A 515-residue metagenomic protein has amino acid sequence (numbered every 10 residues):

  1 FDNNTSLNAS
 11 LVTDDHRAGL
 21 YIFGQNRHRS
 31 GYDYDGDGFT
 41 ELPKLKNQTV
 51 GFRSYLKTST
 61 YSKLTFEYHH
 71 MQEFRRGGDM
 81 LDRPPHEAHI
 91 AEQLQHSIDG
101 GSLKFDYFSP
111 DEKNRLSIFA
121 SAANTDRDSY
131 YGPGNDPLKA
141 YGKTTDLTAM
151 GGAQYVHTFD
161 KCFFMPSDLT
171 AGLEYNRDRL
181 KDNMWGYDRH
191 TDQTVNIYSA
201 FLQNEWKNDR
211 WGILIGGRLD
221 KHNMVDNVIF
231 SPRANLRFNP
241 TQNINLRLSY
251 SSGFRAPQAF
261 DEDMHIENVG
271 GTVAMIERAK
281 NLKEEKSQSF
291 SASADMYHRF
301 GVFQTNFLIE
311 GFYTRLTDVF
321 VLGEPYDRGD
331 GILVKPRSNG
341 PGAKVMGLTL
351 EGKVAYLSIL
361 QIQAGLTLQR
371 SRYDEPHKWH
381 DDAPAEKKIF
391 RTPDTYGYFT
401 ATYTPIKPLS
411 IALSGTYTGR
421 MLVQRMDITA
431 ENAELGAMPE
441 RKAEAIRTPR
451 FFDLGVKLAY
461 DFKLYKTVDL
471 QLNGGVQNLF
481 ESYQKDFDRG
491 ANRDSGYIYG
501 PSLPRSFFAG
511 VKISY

Functional and structural regions predicted by a protein language model:
F1, I22-H28, F66-H70, I118-N124 (+10 more regions): Transmembrane beta-barrel strands of outer-membrane/channel proteins
F1-G36, P43-V50, Y61, T467: Outer-membrane beta-barrel translocator/receptor signature
H16, R115-Y131, R247, N281-S338 (+2 more regions): Membrane-embedded beta-barrel scaffold of Gram-negative outer-membrane proteins
R29-T49, K57-L116, A122-D146: Flexible loop and strand-edge segments within Gram-negative outer membrane beta-barrel domains
S59, F164-D168, E174, N183-R315 (+3 more regions): Structural signature of Gram-negative outer-membrane beta-barrels, strongest in the C-terminal barrel of TonB-dependent
L94-G101, S109, A122, D126-I213 (+1 more regions): Outer-membrane beta-barrel transmembrane domain signature of Gram-negative proteins, especially the mid-to-C-terminal
K207-R210, N306-F307, F312-R315, P336-I428: Gram-negative outer-membrane beta-barrel transporters
T317, Y417-A433, Y460-Y515: C-terminal beta-signal and adjacent terminal beta-strands/loops of Gram-negative outer-membrane beta-barrel proteins
